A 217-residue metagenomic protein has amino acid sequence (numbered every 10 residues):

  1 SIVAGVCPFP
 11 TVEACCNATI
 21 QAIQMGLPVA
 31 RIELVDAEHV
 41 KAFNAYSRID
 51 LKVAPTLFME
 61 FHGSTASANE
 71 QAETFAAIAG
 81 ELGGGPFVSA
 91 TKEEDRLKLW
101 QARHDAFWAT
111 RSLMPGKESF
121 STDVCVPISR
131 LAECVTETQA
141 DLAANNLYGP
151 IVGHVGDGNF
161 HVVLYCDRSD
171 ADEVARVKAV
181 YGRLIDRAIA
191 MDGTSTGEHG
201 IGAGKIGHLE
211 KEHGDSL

Functional and structural regions predicted by a protein language model:
S1, D157-N159, S195-I201: FAD-binding core of FAD-dependent oxidoreductases, characterized by glycine-rich FAD pyrophosphate-binding loops
I2-V6: Acyl-CoA/ACP chain-elongation machinery
P8-V180, R187, M191: C-terminal substrate-recognition/cap domain of FAD-linked oxidoreductases
V40, I201-I206: Flexible glycine/acidic-rich beta-alpha junction loops that bind and position SAM and/or redox cofactors in anaerobic
E173-V177, G202, H213: Short amphipathic alpha-helix initiation/capping segments at coil-to-helix junctions
I206-L217: Activity-critical C-terminal alpha-helical subdomain
